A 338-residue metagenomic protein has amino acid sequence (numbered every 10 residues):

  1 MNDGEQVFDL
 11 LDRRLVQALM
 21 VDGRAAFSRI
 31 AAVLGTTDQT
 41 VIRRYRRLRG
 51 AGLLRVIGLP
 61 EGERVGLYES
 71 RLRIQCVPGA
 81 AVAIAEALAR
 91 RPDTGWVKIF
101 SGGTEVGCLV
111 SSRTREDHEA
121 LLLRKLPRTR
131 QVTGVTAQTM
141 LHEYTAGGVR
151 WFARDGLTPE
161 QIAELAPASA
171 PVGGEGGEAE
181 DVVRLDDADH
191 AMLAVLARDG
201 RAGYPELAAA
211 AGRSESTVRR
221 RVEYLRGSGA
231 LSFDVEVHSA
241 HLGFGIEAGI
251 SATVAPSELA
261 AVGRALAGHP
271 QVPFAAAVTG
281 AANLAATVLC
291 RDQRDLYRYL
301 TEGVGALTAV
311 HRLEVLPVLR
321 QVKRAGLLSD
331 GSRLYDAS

Functional and structural regions predicted by a protein language model:
M1-S338: A compositional/biophysical signature of low hydrophobicity enriched in polar/charged and small residues
